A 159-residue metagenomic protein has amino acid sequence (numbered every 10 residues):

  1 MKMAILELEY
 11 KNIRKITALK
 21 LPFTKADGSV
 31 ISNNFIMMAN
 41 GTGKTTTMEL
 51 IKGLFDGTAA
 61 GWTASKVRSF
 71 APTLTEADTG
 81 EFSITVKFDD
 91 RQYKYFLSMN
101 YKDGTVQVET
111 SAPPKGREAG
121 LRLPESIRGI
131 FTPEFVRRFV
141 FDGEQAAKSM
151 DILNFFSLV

Functional and structural regions predicted by a protein language model:
M1-K52: Pre-Walker A-like glycine/lysine-rich segment at the N-terminus of P-loop NTPase domains
E7-L8, D78-V86, D103-K115: Short polybasic amphipathic segments
A18, F55, A59, K148-S149: Conserved protein kinase catalytic core
G28-S29, L74-A77, F88, G129-E134: Conserved catalytic network of the ASCE P-loop NTPase/AAA+ motor domain
F35-M38, M48-K94: Conserved P-loop NTP-binding catalytic core
I36, E144-I152: Short hinge/gating elements
S65-V67, Q92-R138, D151-L158: Glycine-rich phosphate-binding loops of NTPases
V86, F141-Q145: A short hydrophobic beta-strand->loop->alpha-helix junction that borders the nucleotide-binding pocket of P-loop NTPases
